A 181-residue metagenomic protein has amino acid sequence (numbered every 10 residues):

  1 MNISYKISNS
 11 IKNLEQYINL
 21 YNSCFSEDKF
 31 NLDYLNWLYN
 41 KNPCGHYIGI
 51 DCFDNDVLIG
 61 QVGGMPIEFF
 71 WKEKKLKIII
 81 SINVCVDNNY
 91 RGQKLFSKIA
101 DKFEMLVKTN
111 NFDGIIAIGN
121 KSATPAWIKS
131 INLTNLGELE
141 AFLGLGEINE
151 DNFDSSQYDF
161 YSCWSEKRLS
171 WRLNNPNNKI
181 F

Functional and structural regions predicted by a protein language model:
M1-K12, E147-N152: Conserved N-terminal entry element of GNAT/NAT acetyltransferase domains
Q16-N22, S26-Y47, C52-F53, K108-F112 (+1 more regions): Amide-forming acyltransferase catalytic core, primarily the GNAT-like/NAT-type and related acyltransferase folds
H46, K75, I80: Exposed loop/turn and edge beta-strand positions of beta-sandwich/beta-sheet ligand-binding modules
G49-D51, V57-I67, I80, C85: Conserved beta-strand in the GNAT
V62, I118-K121: Glycine-rich, histidine-containing beta strand-loop boundary motifs that form or position
E68-K75: A short, polar/charged loop-to-alpha-helix boundary motif
S81, G114-I118: Conserved hydrophobic beta-strand within the GNAT/NAT acetyltransferase core sheet that lines the active-site cleft
V86, R91-L106: Conserved acetyl-CoA-binding loop-helix of GNAT-fold acetyltransferases
